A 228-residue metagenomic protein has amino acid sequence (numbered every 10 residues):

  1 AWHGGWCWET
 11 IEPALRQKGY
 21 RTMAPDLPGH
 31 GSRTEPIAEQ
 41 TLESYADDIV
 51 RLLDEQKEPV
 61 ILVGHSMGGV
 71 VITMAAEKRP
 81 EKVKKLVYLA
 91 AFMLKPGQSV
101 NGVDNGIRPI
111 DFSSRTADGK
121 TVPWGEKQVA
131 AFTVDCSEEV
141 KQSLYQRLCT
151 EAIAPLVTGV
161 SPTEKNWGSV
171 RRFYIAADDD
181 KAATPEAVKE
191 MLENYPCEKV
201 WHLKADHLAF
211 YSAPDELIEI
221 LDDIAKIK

Functional and structural regions predicted by a protein language model:
A1-S32: Conserved HGGG/HGGXW glycine-rich cap/lid loop of the alpha/beta-hydrolase fold
R21, G29-I61, E77-K78, N101-N105: Active-site loop/oxyanion-hole signature of alpha/beta-hydrolase fold enzymes
A38, E77, E81-E126, P155-L156 (+1 more regions): Flexible "cap/lid" loop of the alpha/beta hydrolase fold
G64-G68, I72: Gly/Ala-rich beta-loop-alpha elbow adjacent to hydrolase catalytic centers
Q146-K165: Active-site nucleophile elbow and catalytic-triad environment of alpha/beta-hydrolase enzymes
G168, Y174-A176: Short beta-strand/loop motif that positions the catalytic acidic residue of the alpha/beta-hydrolase fold
D178-K204, Y211, D223-I224: Conserved loop-alpha-helix segment in the C-terminal half of the alpha/beta-hydrolase fold that carries the catalytic
